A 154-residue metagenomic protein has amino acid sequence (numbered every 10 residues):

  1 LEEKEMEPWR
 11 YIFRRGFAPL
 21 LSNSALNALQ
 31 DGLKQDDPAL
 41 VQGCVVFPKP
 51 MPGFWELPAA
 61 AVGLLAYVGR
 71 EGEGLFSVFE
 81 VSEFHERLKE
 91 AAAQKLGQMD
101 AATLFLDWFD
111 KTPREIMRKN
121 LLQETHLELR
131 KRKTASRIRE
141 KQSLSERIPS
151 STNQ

Functional and structural regions predicted by a protein language model:
E2-Q154: Short, glycine-biased loop/turn motifs at secondary-structure junctions and in low-complexity Ser/Thr/Pro-rich termini
